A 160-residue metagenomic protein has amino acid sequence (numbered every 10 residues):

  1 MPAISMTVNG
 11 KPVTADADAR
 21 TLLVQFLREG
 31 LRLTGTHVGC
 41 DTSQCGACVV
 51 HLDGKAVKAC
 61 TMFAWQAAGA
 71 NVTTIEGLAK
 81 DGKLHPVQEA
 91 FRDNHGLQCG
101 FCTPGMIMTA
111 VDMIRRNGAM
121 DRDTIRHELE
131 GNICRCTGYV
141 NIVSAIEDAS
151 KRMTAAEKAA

Functional and structural regions predicted by a protein language model:
M1-A160: Signature of N-terminal electron-transfer/Fe-S-associated modules in redox systems
